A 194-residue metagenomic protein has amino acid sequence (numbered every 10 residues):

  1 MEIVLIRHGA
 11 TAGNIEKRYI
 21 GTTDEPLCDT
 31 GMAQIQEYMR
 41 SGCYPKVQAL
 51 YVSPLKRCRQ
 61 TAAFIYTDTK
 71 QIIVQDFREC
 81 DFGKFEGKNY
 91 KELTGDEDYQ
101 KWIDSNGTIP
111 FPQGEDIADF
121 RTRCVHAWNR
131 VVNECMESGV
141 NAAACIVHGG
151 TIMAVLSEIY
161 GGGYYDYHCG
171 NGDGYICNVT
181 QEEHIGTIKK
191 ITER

Functional and structural regions predicted by a protein language model:
E2-T69: Active-site-proximal alpha-helix that buttresses catalytic centers in soluble enzyme cores
I3, G139-G149: Generic beta-sheet signal
T11, T151-I152: Short active-site segment of divalent metal-dependent hydrolases/proteases that encodes the spacing between
C43-K46, V131-A142: Glycine-rich phosphate-binding loop signature in dinucleotide/nucleotide-binding domains
V52-S53, T122, I146-V147: Short beta-strand scaffold positions
F64, A154-E158: Active-site signature of alpha/beta-hydrolase-fold catalytic machinery across serine- and Asp/Cys-nucleophile hydrolases
I65-R123: Phosphate-handling substructures
G162-T187: Domain-level recognition of soluble alpha/beta enzyme cores, biased toward histidine phosphatases/phosphomutases
